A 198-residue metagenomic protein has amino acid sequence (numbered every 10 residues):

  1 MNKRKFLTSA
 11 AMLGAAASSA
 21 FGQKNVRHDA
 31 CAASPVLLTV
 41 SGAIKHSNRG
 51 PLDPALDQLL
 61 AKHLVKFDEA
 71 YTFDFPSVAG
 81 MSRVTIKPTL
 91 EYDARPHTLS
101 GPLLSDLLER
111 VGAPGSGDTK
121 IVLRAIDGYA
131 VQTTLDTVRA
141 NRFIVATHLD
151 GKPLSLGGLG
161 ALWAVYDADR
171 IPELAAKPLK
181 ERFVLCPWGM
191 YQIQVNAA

Functional and structural regions predicted by a protein language model:
K5-Q23: N-terminal export signals
F21-A198: N-terminal intrinsically disordered, low-complexity segments enriched in P/E/S/T
